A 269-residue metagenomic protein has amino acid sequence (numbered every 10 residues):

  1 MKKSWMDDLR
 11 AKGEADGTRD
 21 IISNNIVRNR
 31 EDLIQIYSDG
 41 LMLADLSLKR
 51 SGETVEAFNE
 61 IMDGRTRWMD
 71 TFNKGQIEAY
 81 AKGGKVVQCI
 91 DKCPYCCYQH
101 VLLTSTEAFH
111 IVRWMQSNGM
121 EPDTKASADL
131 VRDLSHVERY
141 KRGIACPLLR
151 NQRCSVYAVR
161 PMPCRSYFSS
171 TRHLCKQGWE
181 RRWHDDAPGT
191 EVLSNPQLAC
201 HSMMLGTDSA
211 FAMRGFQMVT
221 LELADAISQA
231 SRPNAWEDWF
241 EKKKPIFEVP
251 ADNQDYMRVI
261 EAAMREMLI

Functional and structural regions predicted by a protein language model:
M1-R153, Y157-I269: Short loop/turn segments that flank or connect secondary-structure elements
